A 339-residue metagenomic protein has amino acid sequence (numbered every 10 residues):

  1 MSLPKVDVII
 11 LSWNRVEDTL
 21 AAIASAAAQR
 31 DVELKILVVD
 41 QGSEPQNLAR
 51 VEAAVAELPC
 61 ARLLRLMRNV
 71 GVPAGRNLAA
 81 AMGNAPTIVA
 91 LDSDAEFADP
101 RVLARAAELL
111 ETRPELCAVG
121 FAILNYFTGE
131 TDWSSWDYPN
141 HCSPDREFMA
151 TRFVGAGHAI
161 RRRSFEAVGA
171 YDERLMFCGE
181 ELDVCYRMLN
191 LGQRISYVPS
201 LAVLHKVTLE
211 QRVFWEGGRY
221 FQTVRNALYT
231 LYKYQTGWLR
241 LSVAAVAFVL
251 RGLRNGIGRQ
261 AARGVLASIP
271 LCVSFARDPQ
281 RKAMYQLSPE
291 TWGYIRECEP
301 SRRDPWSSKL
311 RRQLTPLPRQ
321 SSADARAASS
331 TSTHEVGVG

Functional and structural regions predicted by a protein language model:
A24-E33: Short, acidic, metal-binding catalytic loop of nucleotide-sugar glycosyltransferases
D40-R50, A95-E96: A conserved acidic beta->alpha catalytic loop
L66-G83: Glycine-rich, basic loop-to-helix element that forms the pyrophosphate-binding segment of sugar-nucleotide handling
P86-E96: Short beta-strand-to-loop acidic/aromatic patch adjacent to the donor-nucleotide binding site
P100-D132: Conserved donor NDP-sugar-binding/catalytic core segment of glycosyltransferases
N125, C142-I160, L182, R212: A recurrent flexible, glycine/aromatic-enriched loop bordering the glycosyltransferase active site that acts as
R152, G157-I160, S164-G169, R174-A202: A short, conserved alpha-helix in the catalytic core of glycosyltransferases
Q222, W238-G339: Non-catalytic, C-terminal membrane-associated alpha-helical segments of glycosyltransferases
